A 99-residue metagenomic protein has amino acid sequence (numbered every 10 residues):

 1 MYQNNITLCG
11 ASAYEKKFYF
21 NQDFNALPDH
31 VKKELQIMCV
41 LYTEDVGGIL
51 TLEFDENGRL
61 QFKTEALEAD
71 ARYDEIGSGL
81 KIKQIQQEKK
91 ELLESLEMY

Functional and structural regions predicted by a protein language model:
M1-D45: Negatively charged, low-complexity tracts enriched in Asp/Glu with abundant Ser/Thr
V46-Y99: Amphipathic protein-protein interaction modules
